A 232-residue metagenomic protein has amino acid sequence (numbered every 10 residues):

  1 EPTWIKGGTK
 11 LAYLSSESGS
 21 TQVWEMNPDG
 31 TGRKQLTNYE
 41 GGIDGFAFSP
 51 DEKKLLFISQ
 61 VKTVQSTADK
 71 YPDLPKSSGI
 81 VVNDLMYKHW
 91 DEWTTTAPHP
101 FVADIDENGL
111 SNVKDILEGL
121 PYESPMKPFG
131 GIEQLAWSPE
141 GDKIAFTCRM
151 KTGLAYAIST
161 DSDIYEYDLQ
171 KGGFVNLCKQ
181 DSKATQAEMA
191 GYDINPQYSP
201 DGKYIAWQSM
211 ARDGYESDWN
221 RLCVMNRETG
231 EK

Functional and structural regions predicted by a protein language model:
G8-A12, L55-L56, G141-I144, G202-I205: Hydrophobic beta-strand positions that form the internal "hydrophobic ladder" of WD40/Gbeta-like beta-propeller blades
K10-D69: Hydrophobic or amphipathic alpha-helical targeting/insertion segments
E17-S20, K62-Q65, K151-L154, A211-Y215: Short glycine/acidic-enriched loop and turn motifs that connect beta-strands
N27-T31, I105-G109, D168-G172, N226-G230: Short loop/turn segments that connect beta-strands within beta-propeller blades
Q60-G119, T147-M150, L154-D163, N220-L222: Predominantly five- to eight-bladed beta-propeller fold
K114-P128, V175-E188: Surface-exposed loop and turn segments in beta-propeller and other repeat-based domains that flank or scaffold
